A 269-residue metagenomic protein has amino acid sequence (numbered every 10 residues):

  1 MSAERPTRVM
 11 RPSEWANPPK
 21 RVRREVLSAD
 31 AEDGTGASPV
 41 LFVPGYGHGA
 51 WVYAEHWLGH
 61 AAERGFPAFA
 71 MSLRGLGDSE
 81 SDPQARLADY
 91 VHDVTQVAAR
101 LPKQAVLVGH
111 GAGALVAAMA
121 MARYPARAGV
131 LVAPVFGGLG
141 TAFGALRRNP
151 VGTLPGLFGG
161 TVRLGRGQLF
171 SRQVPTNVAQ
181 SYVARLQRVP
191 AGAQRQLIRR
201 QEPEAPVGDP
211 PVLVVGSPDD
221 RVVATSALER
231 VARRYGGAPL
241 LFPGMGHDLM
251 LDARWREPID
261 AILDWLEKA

Functional and structural regions predicted by a protein language model:
G45-G49, G111, P218: Active-site glycine-rich loops that stabilize anionic/oxyanionic intermediates across multiple enzyme folds
Y46-L58: The serine-hydrolase catalytic nucleophile loop
H60-S81: Conserved alpha/beta-hydrolase
D89-A105: Conserved acidic catalytic loop of the alpha/beta-hydrolase fold
A122-G156, A193-Q201: Flexible "cap/lid" loop of the alpha/beta hydrolase fold
G208, V214-G216, D220: Short beta-strand/loop motif that positions the catalytic acidic residue of the alpha/beta-hydrolase fold
R221-R230: Conserved alpha/beta-hydrolase "acid-adjacent" motif
A238-A269: Catalytic active-site module of serine/aspartate enzymes centered on a nucleophile-bearing elbow/loop
